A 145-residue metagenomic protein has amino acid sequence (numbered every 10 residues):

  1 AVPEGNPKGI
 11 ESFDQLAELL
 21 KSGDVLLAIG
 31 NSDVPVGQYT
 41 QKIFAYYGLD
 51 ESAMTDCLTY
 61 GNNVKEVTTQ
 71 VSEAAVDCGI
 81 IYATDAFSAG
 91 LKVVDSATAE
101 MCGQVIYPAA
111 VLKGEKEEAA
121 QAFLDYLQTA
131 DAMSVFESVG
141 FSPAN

Functional and structural regions predicted by a protein language model:
V2-N145: Exported/periplasmic ABC-transporter solute-binding proteins
